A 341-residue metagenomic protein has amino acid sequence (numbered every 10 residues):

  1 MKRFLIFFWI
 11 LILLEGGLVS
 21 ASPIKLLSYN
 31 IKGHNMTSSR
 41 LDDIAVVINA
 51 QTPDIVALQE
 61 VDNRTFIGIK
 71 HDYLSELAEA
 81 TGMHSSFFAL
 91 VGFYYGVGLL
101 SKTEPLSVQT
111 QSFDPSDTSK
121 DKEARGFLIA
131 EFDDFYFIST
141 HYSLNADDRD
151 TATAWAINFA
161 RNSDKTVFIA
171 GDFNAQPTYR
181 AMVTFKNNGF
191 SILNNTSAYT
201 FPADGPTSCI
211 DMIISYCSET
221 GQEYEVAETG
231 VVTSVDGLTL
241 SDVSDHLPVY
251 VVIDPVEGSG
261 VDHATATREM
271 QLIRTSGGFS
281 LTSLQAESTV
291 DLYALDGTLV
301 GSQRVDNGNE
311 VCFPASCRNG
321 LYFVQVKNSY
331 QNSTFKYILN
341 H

Functional and structural regions predicted by a protein language model:
F7-G16: Bacterial N-terminal signal peptides
L18-A80, F93-Y94, A154, D245: N-terminal, active-site-proximal structural segment of metallo-dependent hydrolase catalytic domains
G33, V61-F135, E225-T233: Structured beta-strand-rich core segments of catalytic domains in phosphoester-bond hydrolases
H34-M36, N63-I67, Y94, N145-D147 (+3 more regions): Active-site environment of divalent metal-dependent phosphoester hydrolases
N158-V167, N174-E257: Metal-dependent phosphoester-hydrolase catalytic domains
V256-G278, K336: Residue-level detector of functionally pivotal "anchor" positions at catalytic/ligand-binding pockets or at interdomain
H263-T267, C317-H341: C-terminal tail/sorting-segment detector
Y293-V300, Y322: Short, glycine-anchored, charge-dense loop/turn motifs used at functional sites
